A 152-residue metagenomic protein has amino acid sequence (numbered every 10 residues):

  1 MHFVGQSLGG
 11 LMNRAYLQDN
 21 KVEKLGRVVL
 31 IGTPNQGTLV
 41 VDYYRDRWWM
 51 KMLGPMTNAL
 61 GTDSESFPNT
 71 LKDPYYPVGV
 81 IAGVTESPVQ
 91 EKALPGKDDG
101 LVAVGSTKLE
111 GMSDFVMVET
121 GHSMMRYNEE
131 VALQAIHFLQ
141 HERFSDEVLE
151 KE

Functional and structural regions predicted by a protein language model:
M1-Y75: Serine-dependent carboxylesterase/thioesterase catalytic core of lipase-like alpha/beta-hydrolase/SGNH enzymes
D73-E152: C-terminal catalytic-base region of ester-bond hydrolases, centering on the histidine of the charge-relay
